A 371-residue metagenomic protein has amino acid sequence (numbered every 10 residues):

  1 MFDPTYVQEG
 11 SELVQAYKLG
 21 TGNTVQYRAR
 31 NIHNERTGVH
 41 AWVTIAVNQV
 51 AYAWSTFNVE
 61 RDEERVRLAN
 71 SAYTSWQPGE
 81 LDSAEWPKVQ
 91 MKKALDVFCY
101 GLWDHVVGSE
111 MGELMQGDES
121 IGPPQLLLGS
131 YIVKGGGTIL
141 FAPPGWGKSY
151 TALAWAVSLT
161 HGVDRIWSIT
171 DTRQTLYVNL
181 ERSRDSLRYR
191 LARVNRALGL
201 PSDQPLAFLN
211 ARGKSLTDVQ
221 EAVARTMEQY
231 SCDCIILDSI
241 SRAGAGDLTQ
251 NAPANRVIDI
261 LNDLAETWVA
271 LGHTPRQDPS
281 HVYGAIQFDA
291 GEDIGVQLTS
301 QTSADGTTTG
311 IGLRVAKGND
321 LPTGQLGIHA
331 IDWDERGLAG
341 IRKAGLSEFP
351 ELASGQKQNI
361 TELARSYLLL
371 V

Functional and structural regions predicted by a protein language model:
M1-D104: N-terminal nucleic-acid engagement/recognition segments and initiation subdomains in replication, restriction
M1-V25, V50, E228-S231, Q301-V371: C-terminal regions of RecA-like/P-loop NTPase motor modules
H33, T170-A252, R256: Conserved inter-motif catalytic segment of the P-loop NTP-binding fold
Q90-E110, L338-S347: Short, structured interface segments
F98-V194, P201: The Walker A/P-loop phosphate-binding site
L128, V219-M227, V257, L261 (+1 more regions): Generic hydrophobic alpha-helical segments
I132, Y177, D238, E292 (+1 more regions): Conserved RecA-like P-loop NTPase ATPase core
I139-L140, G145, S149-Y150, C234 (+1 more regions): Phosphate-binding/switch region of NTP-binding enzymes
